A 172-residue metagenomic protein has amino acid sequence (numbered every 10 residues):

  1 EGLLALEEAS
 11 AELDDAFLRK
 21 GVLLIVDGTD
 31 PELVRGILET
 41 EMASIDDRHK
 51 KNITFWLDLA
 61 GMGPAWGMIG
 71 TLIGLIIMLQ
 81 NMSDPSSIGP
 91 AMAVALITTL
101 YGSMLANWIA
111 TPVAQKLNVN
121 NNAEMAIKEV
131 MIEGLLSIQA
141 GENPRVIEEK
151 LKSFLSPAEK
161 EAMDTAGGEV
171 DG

Functional and structural regions predicted by a protein language model:
E1-N52, A123-G172: Large intracellular
E41-N120: Helix-termination/interfacial motifs at the ends of transmembrane alpha-helices
